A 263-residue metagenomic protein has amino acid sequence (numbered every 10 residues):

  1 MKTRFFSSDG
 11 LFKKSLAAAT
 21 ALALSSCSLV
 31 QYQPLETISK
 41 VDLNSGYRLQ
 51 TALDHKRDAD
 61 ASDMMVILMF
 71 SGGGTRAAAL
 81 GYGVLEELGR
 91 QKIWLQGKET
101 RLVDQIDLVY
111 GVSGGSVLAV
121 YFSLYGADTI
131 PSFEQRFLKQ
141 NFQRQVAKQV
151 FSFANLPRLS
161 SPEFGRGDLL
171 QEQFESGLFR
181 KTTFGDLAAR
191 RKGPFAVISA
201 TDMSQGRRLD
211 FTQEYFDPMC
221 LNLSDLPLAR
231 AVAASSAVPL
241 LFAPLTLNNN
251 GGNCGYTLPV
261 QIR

Functional and structural regions predicted by a protein language model:
K2-C27: Sec-dependent bacterial lipoprotein signal peptides
K2-F5, C27-R263: Catalytic domains of lipid- and phosphate-ester/thioester hydrolases
